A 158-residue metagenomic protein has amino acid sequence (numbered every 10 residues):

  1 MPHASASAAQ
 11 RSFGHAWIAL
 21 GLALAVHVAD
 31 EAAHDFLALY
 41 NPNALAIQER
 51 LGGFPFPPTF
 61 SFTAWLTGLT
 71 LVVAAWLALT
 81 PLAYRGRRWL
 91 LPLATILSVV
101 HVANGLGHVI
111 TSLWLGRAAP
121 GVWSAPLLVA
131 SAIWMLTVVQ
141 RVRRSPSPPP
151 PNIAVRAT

Functional and structural regions predicted by a protein language model:
L22-N43: Transmembrane alpha-helix/helix-exit interface in multi-pass inner-membrane proteins
Y40-F56: Perimembrane loop-to-helix junctions flanking transmembrane segments
G53-V73: A loop-to-helix transmembrane entry motif
V73-L91: Juxtamembrane helix-break-helix junctions at the cytosolic face of small multi-pass alpha-helical membrane proteins
P81-R85, L106-L115: Juxtamembrane "helix-exit" motif on the non-cytosolic side of transmembrane helices
L91-V109, P126-S131: Hydrophobic alpha-helical membrane segments
S112-L128: Non-cytosolic membrane-interface motifs at loop->transmembrane helix junctions
A130-P150: Membrane-water interface at the C-terminal end of transmembrane alpha helices
